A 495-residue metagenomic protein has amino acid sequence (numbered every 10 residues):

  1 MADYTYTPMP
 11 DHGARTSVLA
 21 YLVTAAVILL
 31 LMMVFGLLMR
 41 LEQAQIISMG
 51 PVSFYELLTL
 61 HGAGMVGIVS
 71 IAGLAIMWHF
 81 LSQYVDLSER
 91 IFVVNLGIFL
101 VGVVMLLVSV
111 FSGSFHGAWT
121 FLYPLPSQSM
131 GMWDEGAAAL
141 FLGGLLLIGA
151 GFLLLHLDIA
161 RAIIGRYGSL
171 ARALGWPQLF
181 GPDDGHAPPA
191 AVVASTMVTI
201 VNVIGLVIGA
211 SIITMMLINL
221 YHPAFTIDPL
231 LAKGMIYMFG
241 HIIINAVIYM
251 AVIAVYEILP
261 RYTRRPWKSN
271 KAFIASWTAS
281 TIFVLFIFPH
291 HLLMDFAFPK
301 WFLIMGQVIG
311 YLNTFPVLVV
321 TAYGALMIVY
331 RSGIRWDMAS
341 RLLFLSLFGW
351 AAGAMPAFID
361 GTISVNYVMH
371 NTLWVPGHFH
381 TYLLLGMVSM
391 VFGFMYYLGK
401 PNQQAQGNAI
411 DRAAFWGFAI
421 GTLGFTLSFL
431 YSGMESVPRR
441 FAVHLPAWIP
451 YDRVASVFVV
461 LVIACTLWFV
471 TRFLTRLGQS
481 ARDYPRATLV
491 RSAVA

Functional and structural regions predicted by a protein language model:
M1-G13: Short, Lys/Arg-rich, polar N-terminal cytosolic tail immediately upstream of the first transmembrane signal-anchor
S17-A44, F54-P124, D134-R166, A190-Y221 (+9 more regions): Hydrophobic cores of alpha-helical transmembrane segments in multi-pass integral membrane proteins
S88, P126-D134, L179-A187: Short membrane-interface loop/juxtamembrane segments of multi-pass integral membrane proteins
Y167-P188, H222-L230, I236: Juxtamembrane inter-helical linkers in multi-pass membrane proteins
F296-G306: Membrane-helix interface and helix-disruption motif detector
Y330-W336: Histidine/acidic residue-rich metal-binding segments in metalloenzymes
N366-V375: Flexible, glycine/threonine-enriched loop-and-boundary segments that flank and lead into catalytic domains of large
